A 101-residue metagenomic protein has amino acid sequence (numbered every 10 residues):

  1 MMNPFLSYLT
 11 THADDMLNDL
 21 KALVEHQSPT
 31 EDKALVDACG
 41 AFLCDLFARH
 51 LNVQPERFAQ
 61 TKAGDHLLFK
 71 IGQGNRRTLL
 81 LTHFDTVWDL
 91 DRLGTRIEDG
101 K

Functional and structural regions predicted by a protein language model:
M2-K101: Acidic/His- and Gly-rich active-site-bordering loop/insert found across diverse amide/peptide-bond hydrolases
